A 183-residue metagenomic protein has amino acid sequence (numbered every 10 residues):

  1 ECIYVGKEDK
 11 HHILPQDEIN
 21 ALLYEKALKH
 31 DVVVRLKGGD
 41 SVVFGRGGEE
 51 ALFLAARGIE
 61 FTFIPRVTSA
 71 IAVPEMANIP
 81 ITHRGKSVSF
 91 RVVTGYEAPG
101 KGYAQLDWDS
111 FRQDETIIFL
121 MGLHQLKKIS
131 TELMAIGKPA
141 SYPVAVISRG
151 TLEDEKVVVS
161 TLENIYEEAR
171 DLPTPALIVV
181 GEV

Functional and structural regions predicted by a protein language model:
E1-I64, E163-Y166: Class I S-adenosyl-L-methionine
V5-K7, T94-G95, R149: Active-site donor-binding loop signature of nucleotide-sugar glycosyltransferases
G6-H11, L28-K29, R66, H83-S89 (+1 more regions): Short, mixed-charge, low-aromatic patches
E18, L28-V34, E97-V183: A contiguous loop/helix-start segment that scaffolds small-molecule binding in enzyme catalytic cores
G38-D114, K156-S160, E167: Class I SAM-dependent methyltransferase SAM-binding "motif I" and its flanking Rossmann-like core
